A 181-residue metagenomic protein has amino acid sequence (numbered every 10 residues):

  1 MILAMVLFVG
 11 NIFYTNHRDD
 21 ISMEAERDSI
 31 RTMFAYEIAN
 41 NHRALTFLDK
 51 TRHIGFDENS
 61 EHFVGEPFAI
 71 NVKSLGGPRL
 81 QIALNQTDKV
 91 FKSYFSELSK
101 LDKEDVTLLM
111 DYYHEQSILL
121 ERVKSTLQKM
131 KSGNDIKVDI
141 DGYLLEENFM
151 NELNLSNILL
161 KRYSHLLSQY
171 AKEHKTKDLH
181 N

Functional and structural regions predicted by a protein language model:
M1-I21: Membrane-embedded hydrophobic alpha-helical segments
R18-E26, I30: Juxtamembrane interface helices immediately C-terminal to a transmembrane segment
D28, T32-N181: Interfacial alpha-helical end/capping and short helix-turn segments at domain and membrane boundaries
